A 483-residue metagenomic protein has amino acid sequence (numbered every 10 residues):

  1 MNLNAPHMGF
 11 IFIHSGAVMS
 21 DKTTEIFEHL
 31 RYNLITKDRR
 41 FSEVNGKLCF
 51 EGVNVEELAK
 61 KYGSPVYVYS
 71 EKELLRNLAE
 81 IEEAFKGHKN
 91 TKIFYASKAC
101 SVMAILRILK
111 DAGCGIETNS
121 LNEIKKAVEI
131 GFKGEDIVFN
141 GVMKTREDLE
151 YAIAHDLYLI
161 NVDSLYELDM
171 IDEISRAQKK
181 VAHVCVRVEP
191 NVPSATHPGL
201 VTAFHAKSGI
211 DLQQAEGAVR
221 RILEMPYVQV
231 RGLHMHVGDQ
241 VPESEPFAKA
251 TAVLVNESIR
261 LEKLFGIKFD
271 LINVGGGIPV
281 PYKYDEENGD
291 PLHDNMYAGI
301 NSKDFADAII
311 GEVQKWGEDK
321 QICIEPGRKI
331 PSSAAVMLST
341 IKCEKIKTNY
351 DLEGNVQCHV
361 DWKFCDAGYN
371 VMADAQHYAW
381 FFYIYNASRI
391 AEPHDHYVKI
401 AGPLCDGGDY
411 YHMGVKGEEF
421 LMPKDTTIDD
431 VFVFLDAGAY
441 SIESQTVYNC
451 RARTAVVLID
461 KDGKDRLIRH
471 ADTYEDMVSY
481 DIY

Functional and structural regions predicted by a protein language model:
H7-A182, R220, E224-M225, Q229 (+3 more regions): A charged N-terminal "starter" segment
S20-R31, T36, N191-K345, N449: Active-site loop/helix belt of alpha/beta enzymes
N54, S70-E73, N77, I81 (+20 more regions): General structural feature for long, well-ordered alpha-helical segments within catalytic domains of soluble enzymes
L74, K98, S120, A152 (+6 more regions): Conserved, mostly hydrophobic/aromatic
Y95, I116-N119, F139, N161-S164 (+6 more regions): General beta-strand structural signal in soluble alpha/beta enzymes
A99-S101, N122, M143-T145, S164-Y166 (+7 more regions): Active-site-proximal loop/turn and secondary-structure-junction residues that shape catalytic pockets, frequently
A308-V313, G317-Y483: Charged (often Lys/Glu-rich) extended helix/loop segments that serve as interaction or gating elements
